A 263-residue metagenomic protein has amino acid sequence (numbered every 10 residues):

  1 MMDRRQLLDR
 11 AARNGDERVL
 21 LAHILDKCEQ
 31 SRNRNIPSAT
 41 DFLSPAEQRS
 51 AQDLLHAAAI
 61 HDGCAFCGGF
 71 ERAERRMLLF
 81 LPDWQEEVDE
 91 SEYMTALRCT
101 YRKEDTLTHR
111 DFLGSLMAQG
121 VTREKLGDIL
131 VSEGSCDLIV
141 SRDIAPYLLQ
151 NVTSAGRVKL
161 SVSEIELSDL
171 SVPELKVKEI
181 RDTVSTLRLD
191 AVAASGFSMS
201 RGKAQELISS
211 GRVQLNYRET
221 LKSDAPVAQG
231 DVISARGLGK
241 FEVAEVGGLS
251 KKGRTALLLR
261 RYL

Functional and structural regions predicted by a protein language model:
M1-D190, G196, E219, P226 (+1 more regions): Ferredoxin-like alpha/beta domains used as RNA- or RNAP-binding modules
T186-G237: Basic (Lys/Arg-enriched) interaction patch that binds polyanionic ligands
